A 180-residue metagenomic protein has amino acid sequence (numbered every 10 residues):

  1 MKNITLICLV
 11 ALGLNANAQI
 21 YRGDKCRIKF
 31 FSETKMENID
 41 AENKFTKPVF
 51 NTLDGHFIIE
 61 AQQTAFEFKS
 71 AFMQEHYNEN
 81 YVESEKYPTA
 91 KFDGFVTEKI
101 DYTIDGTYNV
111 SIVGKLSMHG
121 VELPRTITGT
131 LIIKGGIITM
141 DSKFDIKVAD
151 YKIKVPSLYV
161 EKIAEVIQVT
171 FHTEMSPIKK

Functional and structural regions predicted by a protein language model:
M1-Y21: Bacterial Sec-dependent N-terminal signal peptides
Q19-K180: Low-complexity, acidic/polar, glycine-enriched regions of mature
